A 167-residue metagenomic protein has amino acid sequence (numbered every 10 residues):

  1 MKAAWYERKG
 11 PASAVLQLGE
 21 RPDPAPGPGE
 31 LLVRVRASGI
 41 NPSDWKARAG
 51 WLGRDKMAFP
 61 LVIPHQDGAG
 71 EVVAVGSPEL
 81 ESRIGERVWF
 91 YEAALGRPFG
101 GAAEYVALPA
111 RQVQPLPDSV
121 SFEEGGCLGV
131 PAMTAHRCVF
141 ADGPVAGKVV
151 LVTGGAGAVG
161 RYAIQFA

Functional and structural regions predicted by a protein language model:
K2, E30-L32, V149: Residues that mark the start of a beta-strand
P22-I40, L52-A94: Glycine-rich beta-strand-centered segment in the early N-terminal region that forms part of a ligand/cofactor-binding
R36-A37, A110-D142: Extended, non-globular alpha-helical segments
S43-A49: Cytochrome P450 core scaffold surrounding the K-helix E-X-X-R motif and the conserved "meander" helix-loop region
G96-A110: A structural motif shared across PLP-dependent enzymes of the aminotransferase-like
L128-A167: Mid-domain Rossmann-like dinucleotide-binding core that forms the NAD(H)/NADP(H) cofactor-binding site
